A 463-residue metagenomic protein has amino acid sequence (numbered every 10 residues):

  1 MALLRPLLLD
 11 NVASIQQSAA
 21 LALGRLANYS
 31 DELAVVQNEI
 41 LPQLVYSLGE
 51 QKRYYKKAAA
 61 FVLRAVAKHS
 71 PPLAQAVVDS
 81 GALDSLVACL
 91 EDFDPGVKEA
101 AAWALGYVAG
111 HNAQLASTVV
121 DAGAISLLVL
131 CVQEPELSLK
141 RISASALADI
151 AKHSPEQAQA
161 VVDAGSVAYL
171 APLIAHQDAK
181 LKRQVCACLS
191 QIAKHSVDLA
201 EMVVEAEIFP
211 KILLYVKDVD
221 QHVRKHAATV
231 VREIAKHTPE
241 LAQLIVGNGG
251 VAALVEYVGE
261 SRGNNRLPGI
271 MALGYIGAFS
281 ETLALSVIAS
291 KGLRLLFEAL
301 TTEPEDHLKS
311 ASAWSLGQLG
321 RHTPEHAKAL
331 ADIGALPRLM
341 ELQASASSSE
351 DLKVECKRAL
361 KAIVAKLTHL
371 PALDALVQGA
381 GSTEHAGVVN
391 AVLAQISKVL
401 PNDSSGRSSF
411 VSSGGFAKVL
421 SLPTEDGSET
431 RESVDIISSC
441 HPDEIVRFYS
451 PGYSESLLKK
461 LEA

Functional and structural regions predicted by a protein language model:
M1-L3, I15, D31-E39, Y54-Y55 (+20 more regions): Short, hydrophobic/charged alpha-helical patches characteristic of ARM/HEAT alpha-solenoid repeats and analogous
L3-R5, Q43-V45, S85-V87, L127-V129 (+7 more regions): Buried hydrophobic core positions in alpha-solenoid tandem helical repeats
P6, Q17-Y29, Y46, K57-H69 (+15 more regions): Alpha-helical solenoid repeat architecture
L8, L48, L90, G123 (+11 more regions): Residues that form ligand- and interface-recognition hot spots within folded domains
N11-V12, Q51-K52, F93-D94, P135-E136 (+7 more regions): Short inter-helical turns and helix N-cap capping residues of alpha-solenoid HEAT/ARM repeat scaffolds
L23, L41, A59, L63 (+22 more regions): Intrinsic low-complexity tandem-repeat regions in disordered proteins
C89, L130-C131, P172-L173, E201 (+7 more regions): A structural feature that tracks compact, well-ordered secondary-structure segments with a strong bias toward
V364, A394-I396, F416-A463: Intrinsically disordered, low-complexity regulatory regions of large eukaryotic scaffold/signaling proteins
